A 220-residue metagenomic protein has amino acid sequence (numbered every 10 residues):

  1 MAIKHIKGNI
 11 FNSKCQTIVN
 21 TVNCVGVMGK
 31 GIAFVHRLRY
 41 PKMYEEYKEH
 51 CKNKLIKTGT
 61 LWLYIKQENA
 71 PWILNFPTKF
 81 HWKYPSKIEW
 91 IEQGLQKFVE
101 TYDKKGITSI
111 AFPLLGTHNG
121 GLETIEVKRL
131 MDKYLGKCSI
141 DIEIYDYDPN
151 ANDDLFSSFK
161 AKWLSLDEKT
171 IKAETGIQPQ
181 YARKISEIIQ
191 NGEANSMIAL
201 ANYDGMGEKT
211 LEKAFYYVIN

Functional and structural regions predicted by a protein language model:
M1-N220: Macrodomain-like recognition of ADP-ribose-binding/processing modules
